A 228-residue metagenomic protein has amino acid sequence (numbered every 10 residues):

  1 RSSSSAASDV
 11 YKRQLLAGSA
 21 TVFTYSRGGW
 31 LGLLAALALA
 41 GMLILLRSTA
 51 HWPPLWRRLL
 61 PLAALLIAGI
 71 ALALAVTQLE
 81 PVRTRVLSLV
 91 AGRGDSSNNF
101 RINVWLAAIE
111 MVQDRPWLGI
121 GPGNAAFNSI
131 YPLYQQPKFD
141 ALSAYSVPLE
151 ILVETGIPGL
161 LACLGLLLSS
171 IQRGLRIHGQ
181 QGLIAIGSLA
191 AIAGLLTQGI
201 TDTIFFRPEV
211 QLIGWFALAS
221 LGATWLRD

Functional and structural regions predicted by a protein language model:
R1-A7, Y11: Single conserved hydrophobic/aromatic residue that forms the stacking wall/gate of nucleotide- or nucleobase-binding
S5, L43-P54, R176-Q180, G222-D228: Membrane-interface junctions at the ends of membrane-embedded or membrane-associated helices
D9, R13-L15, L175-T201, S220: Loop-to-helix entry and N-terminal half of a specific, functionally important transmembrane alpha helix in multi-pass
L15, W30-I44, L167-S170, L212-A219: Hydrophobic transmembrane alpha-helices of multi-pass, membrane-embedded glycosylation machinery
S19, F23-T24, L37-S96, L106-D114 (+1 more regions): A membrane-periplasm/extracellular boundary helix in multi-pass inner-membrane enzymes that assemble envelope glycans
T24-G32, A141-L149, D202-I213: Membrane-interface catalytic loops of GT-C/OST-like multi-pass glycosylation enzymes that act
L34, M42, E154-A193: Hydrophobic transmembrane alpha-helices and their immediate junctions
G92-L106, E110, D114, L118-T155: Long extracytoplasmic/lumenal interhelical loops at the membrane interface of multi-pass membrane proteins
